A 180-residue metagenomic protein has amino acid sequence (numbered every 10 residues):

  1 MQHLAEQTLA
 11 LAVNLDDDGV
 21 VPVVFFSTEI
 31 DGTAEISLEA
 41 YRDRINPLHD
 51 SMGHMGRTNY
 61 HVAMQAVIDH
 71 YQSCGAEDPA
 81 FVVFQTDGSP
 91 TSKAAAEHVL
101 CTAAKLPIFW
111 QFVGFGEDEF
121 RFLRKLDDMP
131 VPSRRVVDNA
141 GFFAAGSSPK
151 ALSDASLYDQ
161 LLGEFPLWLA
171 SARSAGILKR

Functional and structural regions predicted by a protein language model:
M1-L4, G56-M64, D154-L162: Phosphate/oxyanion-binding active-site loops and adjacent basic polyanion-contact surfaces
Q2-E35, V82: Von Willebrand factor
N14-L15, D69-D78, C101-A104, L178: Surface-exposed acidic, glycine-flexible loop patches that form ligand/cofactor-binding and adhesion interfaces
G19, D78-A80, L106-F109: Loop/turn elements at helix/coil->beta-strand transitions in domains of secreted/extracellular proteins
V23-S27, F81-D87, Q111-G114, F142-F143: Extended hydrophobic secondary-structure segments that form protein cores and membrane-embedded regions
I45-P79, P90-S92, G116-R124: Von Willebrand factor
F84-G114, D118: Extended serine/threonine-enriched, polar tracts that run as long, contiguous segments within proteins
A104-R180: Von Willebrand factor type A / integrin I
